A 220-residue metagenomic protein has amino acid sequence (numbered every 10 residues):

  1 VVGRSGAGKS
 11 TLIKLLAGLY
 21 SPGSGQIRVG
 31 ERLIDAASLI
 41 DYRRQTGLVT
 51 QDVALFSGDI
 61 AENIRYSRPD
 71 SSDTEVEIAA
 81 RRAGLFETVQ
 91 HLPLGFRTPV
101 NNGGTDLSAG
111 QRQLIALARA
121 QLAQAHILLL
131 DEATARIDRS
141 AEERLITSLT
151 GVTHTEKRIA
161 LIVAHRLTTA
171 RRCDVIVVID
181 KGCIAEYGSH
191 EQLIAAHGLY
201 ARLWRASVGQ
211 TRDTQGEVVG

Functional and structural regions predicted by a protein language model:
V1-G220: ABC-type nucleotide-binding domain
